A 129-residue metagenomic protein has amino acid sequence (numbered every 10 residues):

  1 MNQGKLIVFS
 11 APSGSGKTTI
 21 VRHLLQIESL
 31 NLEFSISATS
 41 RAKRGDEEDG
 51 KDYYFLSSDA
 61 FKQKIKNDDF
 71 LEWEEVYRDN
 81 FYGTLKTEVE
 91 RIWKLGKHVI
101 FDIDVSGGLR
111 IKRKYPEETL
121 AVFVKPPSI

Functional and structural regions predicted by a protein language model:
N2-I7: Pre-Walker A (Motif I) flank of P-loop NTPase domains
S10-P12: P-loop (Walker A) phosphate-binding loop of NTP-binding proteins
S15: ATP-binding Walker
T18: Walker A/P-loop
V21-R22: The feature captures the helix immediately C-terminal to the Walker
L25-F34: Post-Walker A helix-loop "phosphate-sensing" segment adjacent to the P-loop in P-loop NTPases
S37-V99, V105-L109: ATP-dependent small-molecule kinase phosphotransfer cores that center on conserved nucleotide phosphate-binding segments
V99-D104, K114-I129: Conserved phosphate-donor/acceptor-positioning beta-strand/loop module used by diverse small-molecule
